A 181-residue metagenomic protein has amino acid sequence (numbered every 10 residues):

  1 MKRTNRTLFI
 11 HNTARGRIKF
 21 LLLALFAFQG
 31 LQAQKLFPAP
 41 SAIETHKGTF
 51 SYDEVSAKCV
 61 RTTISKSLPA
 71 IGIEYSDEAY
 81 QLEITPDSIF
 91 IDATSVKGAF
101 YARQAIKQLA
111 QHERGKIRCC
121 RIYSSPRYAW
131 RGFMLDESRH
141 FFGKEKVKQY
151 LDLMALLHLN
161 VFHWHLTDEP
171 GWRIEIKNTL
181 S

Functional and structural regions predicted by a protein language model:
M1-G16: N-terminal secretory signal peptides that target proteins for export/translocation
I18-L23, L31-P126, R131: Acidic, contiguous N-terminal accessory segments
V96-G98, H140, D168-G171: Solvent-exposed loop/turn segments at secondary-structure junctions within structured extracellular/periplasmic domains
A102, E145-K146, W164-L166, R173-K177: Short, solvent-exposed loop/turn and secondary-structure capping segments
C120-F142, Q149, A155-L157: An acidic-aromatic substrate-binding cleft motif
P126, P170-S181: Aromatic- and acidic-residue-enriched carbohydrate-binding clefts of CAZyme catalytic domains
K146-E169: Catalytic domains of carbohydrate-active enzymes, especially glycoside hydrolases
